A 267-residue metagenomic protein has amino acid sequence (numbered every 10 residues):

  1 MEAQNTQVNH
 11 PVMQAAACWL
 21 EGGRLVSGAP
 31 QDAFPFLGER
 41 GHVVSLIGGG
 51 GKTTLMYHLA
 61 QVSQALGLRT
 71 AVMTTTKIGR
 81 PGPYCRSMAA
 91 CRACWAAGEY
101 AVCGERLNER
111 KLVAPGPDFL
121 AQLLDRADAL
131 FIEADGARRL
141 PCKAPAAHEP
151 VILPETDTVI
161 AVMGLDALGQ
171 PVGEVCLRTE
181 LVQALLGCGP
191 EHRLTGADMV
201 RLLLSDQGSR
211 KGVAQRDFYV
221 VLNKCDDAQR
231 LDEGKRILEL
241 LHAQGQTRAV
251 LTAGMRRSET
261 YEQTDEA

Functional and structural regions predicted by a protein language model:
M1-H42: Extreme N-terminal, non-catalytic leader segments that precede Walker-type/kinase nucleotide-binding cores
P30-L66: Walker A (P-loop) phosphate-binding motif
L46, T70-T75, V102-G104, L130-A134 (+2 more regions): General beta-strand structural signal in soluble alpha/beta enzymes
G48-G49, T75, G104-L107, N223-D226 (+1 more regions): Structural motif
A60-R110: N-terminal phosphate/diphosphate-binding loop that engages ATP/GTP or pyrophosphate donors across diverse enzyme folds
A65-T70, D125, A129, V213-A214 (+1 more regions): Structural alpha-beta junctions
L68, I78-G79, D128, T158 (+1 more regions): N-terminal loops that bind phosphate or other acidic moieties and the adjacent beta-alpha structural core
R110-L124, D135-Q244, E262-Q263: Conserved catalytic-core segment of NTP-binding enzymes
